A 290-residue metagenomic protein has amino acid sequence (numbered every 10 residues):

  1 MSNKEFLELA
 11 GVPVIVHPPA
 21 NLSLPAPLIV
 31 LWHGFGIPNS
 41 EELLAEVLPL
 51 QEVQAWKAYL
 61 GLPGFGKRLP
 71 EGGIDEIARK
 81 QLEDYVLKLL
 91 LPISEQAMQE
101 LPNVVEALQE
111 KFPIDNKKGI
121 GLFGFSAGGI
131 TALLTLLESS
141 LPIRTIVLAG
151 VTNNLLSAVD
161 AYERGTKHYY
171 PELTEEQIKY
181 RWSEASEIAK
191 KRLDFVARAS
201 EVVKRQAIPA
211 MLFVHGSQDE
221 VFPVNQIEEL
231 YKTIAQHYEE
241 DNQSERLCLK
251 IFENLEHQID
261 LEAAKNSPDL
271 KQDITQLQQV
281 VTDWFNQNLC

Functional and structural regions predicted by a protein language model:
A10-Q54, A58-E76: Short, surface-exposed "cap/lid" segments of acyl-processing enzymes
H33, F123-S126, G216: Conserved alpha/beta-hydrolase "nucleophile elbow" surrounding the catalytic nucleophile
F35, S217-D219, L255-E256: Acidic beta-to-alpha connecting loop that harbors the catalytic carboxylate
R68-L82, A161-G165: Short, flexible, mixed-charge acidic loops at enzyme active sites
A78-F112: Alpha/beta-hydrolase active-site loop
E106-T166: Primarily recognizes the serine-hydrolase "nucleophile elbow" in alpha/beta-hydrolase and SGNH/GDSL folds
L156-N242: The feature captures the conserved acid-bearing segment of alpha/beta-hydrolase catalytic domains
Q236-C290: C-terminal catalytic histidine-bearing segment of alpha/beta-hydrolase fold enzymes
